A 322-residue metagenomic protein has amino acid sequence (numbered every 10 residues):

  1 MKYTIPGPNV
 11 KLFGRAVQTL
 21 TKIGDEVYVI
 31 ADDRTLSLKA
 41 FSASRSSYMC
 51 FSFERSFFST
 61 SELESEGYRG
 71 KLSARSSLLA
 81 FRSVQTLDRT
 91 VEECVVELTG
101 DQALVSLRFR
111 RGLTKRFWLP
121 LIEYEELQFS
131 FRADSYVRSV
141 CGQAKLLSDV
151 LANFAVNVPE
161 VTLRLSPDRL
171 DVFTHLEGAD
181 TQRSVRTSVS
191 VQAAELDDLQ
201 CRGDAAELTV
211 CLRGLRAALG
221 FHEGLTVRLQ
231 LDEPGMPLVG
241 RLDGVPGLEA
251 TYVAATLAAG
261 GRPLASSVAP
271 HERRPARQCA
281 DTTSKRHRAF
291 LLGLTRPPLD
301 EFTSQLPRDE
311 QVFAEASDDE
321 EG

Functional and structural regions predicted by a protein language model:
M1-T21, V27-L146, A152-N153, R164-G322: DNA polymerase sliding clamps and clamp-related checkpoint/processivity subunits
V158-E160: Helix-loop-beta junctions that constitute the ligand-sensing/allosteric loops of cytosolic regulatory sensor domains
